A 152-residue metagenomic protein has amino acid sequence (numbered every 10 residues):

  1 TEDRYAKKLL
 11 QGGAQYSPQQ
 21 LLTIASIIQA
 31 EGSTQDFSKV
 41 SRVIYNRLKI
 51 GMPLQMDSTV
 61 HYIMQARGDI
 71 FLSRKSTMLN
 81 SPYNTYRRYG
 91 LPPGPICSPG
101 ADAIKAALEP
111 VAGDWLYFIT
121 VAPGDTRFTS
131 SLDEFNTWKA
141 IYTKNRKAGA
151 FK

Functional and structural regions predicted by a protein language model:
T1-K152: Bacterial extracytoplasmic/cell-wall-associated proteins, especially those involved in peptidoglycan
